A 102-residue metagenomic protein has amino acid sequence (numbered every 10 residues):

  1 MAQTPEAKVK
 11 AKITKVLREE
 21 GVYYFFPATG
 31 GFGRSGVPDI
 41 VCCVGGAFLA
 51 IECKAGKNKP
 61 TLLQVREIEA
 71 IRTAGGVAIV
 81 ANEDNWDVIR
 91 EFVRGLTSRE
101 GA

Functional and structural regions predicted by a protein language model:
M1-A102: Catalytic phosphate/metal-binding cores of nucleic-acid and nucleotide-processing enzymes, i.e., regions that mediate
